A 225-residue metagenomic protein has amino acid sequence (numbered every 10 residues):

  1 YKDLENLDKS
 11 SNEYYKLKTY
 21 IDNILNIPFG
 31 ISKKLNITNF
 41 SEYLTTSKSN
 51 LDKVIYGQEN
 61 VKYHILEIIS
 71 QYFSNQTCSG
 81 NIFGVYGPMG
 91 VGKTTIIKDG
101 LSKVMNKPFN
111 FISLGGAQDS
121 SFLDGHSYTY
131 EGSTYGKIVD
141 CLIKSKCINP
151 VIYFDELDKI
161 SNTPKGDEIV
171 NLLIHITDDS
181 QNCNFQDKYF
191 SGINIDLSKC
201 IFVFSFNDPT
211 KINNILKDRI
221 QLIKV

Functional and structural regions predicted by a protein language model:
Y1-K33, N39-Y86, I138-V139: Pre-Walker A (pre-P-loop) alpha-helix and adjacent loop at the N terminus of AAA/AAA+ ATPase modules, a conserved
T77-F83, I148-P150, C200: Pre-Walker A (Motif I) flank of P-loop NTPase domains
C78-L114, I143-K144, I174, N214: Walker A/P-loop
K103-T134, C141, S161: AAA+/P-loop NTPase substrate/partner-engagement loops
K107, N213-V225: A short helix-turn-beta junction within AAA+ P-loop NTPase domains corresponding to the substrate/partner-engaging
S145-N149, F185-S205: AAA+/SF3 P-loop NTPase mechanochemical coupling elements
D155-L157, D178, K199-P209: A short beta-strand-to-loop transition that corresponds to the Sensor-1 phosphate-sensing loop of AAA+ P-loop ATPases
E156-I195: Conserved catalytic/switch belt of AAA+ P-loop NTPases
